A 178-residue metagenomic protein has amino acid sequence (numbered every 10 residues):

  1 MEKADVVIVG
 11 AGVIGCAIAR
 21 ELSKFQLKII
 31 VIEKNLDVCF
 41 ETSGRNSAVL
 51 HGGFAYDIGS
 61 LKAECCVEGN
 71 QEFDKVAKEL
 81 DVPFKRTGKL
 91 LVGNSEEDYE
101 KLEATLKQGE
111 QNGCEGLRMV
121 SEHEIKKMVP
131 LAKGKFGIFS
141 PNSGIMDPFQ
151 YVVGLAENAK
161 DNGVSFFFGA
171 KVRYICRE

Functional and structural regions predicted by a protein language model:
A4-V31: N-terminal Rossmann-like FAD-binding beta1-loop-alpha1 element of flavoenzymes
S23-R45: Glycine-rich FAD pyrophosphate-binding loop
L27, C114, V164: Short phosphate-binding/catalytic loops that engage adenosine nucleotides
E33, R86, S121-E122, F168-A170 (+1 more regions): Short loop/edge segments at beta-strand edges and connector loops that shape dinucleotide/nucleotide cofactor-binding
A48-E124, M128: Dinucleotide-binding Rossmann-like beta1-alpha1 core, especially the glycine-rich loop that anchors the ADP
E97-E100, M128-K135, C176-E178: A short, glycine/Asx- and small/polar-enriched loop/turn that sits immediately N-terminal to a beta-strand
I138-E178: Helical element adjacent to the flavin cofactor pocket in flavoenzyme catalytic cores
